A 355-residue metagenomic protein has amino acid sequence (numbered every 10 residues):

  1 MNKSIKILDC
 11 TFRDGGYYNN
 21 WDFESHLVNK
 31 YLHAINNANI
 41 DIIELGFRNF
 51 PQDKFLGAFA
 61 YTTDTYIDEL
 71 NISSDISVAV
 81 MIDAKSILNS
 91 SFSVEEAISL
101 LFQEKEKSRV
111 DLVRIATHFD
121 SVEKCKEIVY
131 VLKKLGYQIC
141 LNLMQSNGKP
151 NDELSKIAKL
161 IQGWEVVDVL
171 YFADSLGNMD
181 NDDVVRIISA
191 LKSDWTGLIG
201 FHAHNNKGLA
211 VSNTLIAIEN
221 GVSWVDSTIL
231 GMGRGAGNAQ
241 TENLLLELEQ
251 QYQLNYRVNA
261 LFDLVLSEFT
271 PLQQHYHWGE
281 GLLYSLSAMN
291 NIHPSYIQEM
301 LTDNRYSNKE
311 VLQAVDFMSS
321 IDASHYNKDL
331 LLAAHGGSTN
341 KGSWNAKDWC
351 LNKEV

Functional and structural regions predicted by a protein language model:
M1-V355: Catalytic cores and adjacent flexible loops of soluble metabolic enzymes that perform enolate/carbanion chemistry on
